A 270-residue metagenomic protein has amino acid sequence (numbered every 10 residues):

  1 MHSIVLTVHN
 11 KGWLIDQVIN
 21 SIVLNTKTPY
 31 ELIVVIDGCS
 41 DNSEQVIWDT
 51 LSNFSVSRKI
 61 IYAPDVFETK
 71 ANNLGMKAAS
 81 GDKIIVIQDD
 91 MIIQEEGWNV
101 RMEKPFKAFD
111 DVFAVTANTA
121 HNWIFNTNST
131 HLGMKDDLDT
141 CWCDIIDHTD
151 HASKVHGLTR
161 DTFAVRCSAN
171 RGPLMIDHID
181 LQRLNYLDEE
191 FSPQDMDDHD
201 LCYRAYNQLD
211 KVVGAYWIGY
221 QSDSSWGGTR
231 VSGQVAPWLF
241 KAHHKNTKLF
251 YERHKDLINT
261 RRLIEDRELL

Functional and structural regions predicted by a protein language model:
N20-P29: Short, acidic, metal-binding catalytic loop of nucleotide-sugar glycosyltransferases
Y30-C39, I61-P64: Short beta-strand/loop segment that forms part of the nucleotide-sugar
I36-Q45, I92: A conserved acidic beta->alpha catalytic loop
A63-A79: Glycine-rich, basic loop-to-helix element that forms the pyrophosphate-binding segment of sugar-nucleotide handling
T69-K70, D144, H148-I176: A recurrent flexible, glycine/aromatic-enriched loop bordering the glycosyltransferase active site that acts as
I84: Short aromatic/hydrophobic "clamp" motif used to bind/position activated sugar donors
I92, C167-P173, Q182-Y206, V212-G214 (+1 more regions): Donor nucleotide-sugar recognition loop
E96-C143: Conserved donor NDP-sugar-binding/catalytic core segment of glycosyltransferases
